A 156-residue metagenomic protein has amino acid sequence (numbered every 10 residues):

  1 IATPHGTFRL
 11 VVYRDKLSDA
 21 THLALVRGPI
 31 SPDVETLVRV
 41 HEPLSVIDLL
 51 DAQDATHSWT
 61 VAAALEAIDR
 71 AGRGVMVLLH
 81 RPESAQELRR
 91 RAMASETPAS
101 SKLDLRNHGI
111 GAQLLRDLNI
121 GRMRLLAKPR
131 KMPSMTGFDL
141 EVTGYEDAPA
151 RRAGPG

Functional and structural regions predicted by a protein language model:
I1-G156: Catalytic domains of riboflavin
